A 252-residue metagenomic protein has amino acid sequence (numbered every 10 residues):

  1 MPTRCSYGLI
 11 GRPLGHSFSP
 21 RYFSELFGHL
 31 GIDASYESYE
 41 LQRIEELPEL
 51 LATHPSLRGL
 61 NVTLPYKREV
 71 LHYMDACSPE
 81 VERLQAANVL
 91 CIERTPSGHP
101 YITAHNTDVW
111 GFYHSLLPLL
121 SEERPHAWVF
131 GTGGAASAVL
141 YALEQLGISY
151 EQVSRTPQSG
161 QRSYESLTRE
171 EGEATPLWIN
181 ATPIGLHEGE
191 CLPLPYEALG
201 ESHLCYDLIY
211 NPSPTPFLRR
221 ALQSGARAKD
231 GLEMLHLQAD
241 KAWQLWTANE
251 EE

Functional and structural regions predicted by a protein language model:
P2-L119: Phosphate/diphosphate ligand-binding glycine-rich loop within oxidoreductases
G11, N106-V109, L116, L120 (+1 more regions): Glycine-rich adenosine-cofactor-binding loop
P13, G133, T156, N211: Residues in the short beta-alpha loop(s) of Rossmann-like NAD(P)-binding domains
V62-E69, A135, P183-L186, N211: Short glycine-rich anion-binding loops that position phosphate/pyrophosphate groups of nucleotides and phosphorylated
H114-S115, R227-E252: Active-site capping/gating segments
Q145-S163: NAD(P)-binding Rossmann-fold cofactor-contacting core
G160-K229, E233: Rossmann-like adenosine-cofactor binding region
